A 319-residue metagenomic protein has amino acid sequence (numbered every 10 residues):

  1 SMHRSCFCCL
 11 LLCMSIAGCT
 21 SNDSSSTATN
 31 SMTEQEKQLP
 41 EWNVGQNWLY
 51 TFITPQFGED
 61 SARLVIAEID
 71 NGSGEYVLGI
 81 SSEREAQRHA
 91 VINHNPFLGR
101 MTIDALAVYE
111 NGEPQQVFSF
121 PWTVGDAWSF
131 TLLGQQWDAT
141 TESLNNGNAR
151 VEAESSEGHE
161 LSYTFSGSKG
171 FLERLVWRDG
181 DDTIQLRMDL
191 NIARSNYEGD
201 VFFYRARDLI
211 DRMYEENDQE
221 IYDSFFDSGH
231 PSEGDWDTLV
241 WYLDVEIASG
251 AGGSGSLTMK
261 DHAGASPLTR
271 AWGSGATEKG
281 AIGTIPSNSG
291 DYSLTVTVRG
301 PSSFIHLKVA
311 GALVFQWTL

Functional and structural regions predicted by a protein language model:
M2-D23: Hydrophobic alpha-helical segments
C19, A28-R88, H94, A107-R212: Acidic, serine/threonine-rich low-complexity disordered tracts
M213-E233, E278-G280: Short beta-strands within extracellular/lumenal beta-sheet-rich domains
P231-Y242, S289-D291: Extended extracellular/luminal ectodomain segments enriched in beta-structured repeat modules
E246-G255, P301-F304: Extended, low-complexity, turn-rich repeat/linker tracts enriched in Gly/Pro/Ser/Thr and Asp/Glu that occur
G252-A265: Short, surface-exposed beta-strand/strand-loop-strand elements in extracellular ectodomains
P267-T284: Extracellular carbohydrate recognition and processing domains and analogous Trp-centered ligand-binding platforms
G300-L319: Exposed low-complexity, polar/acidic, P/S/T/G-rich flexible segments that act as propeptides, protease-susceptible
